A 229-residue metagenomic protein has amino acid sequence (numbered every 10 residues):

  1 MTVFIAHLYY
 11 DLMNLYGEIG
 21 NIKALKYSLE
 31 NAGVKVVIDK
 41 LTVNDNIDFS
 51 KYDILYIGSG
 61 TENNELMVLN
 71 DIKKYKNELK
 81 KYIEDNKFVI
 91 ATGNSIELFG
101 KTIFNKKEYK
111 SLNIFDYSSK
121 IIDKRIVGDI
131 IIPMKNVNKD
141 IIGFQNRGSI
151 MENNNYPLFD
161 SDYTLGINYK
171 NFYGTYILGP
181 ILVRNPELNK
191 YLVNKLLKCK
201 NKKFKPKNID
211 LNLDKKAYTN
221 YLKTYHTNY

Functional and structural regions predicted by a protein language model:
M1-K80, V183-R184, K190-Y229: N-terminal beta1-alpha1 cap of cysteine-dependent amidohydrolase-like domains
T2, Y52, D85-K87, E108-K110 (+2 more regions): Short coil/turn connectors at secondary-structure junctions
Y9, T92-N94, F115, R147 (+1 more regions): A secondary-structure boundary/capping signal
I54-G58, I90, G174-Y176: Structural motif
T61-M134: Cysteine-nucleophile active-site neighborhood
F88-V89, G143, L165, G174: A residue-level structural signature of the nucleotidyltransferase/glycosyltransferase Rossmann-like core
F104-N168, G179: Pocket-forming structural segment of enzyme catalytic cores
D162-L197: A glycine-centered loop/beta-turn motif at secondary-structure junctions
